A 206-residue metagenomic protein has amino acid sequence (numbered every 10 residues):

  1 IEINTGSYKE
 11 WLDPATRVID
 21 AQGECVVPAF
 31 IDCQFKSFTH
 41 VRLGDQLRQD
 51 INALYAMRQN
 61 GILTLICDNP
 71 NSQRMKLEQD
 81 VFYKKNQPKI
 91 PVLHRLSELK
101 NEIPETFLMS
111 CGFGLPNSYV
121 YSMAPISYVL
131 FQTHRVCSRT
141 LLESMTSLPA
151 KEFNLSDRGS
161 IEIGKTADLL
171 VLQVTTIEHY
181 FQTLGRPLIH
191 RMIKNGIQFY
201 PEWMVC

Functional and structural regions predicted by a protein language model:
I1-V27: Histidine-rich, glycine-flanked metal-binding segment
W11, I66, S160-I163: Residue-level "contact hotspot" at macromolecular interaction interfaces
T16-D20, F30, D80-V81, V92 (+1 more regions): Conserved beta-strand scaffold positions in the cores of enzyme catalytic domains, especially in NTP/NDP-utilizing
E24-Q46: Di-metal (Zn2+ and/or Mg2+/Mn2+) metal-binding site signature of metallo-dependent hydrolases with the MBL/beta-CASP
V27-C33, C67-D68, M109-F113: Active-site neighborhood of phospho(di)ester-bond hydrolases with catalytic His/Asp-centered motifs
F35-K36, Q49-L93, S97: Divalent metal-dependent hydrolysis catalytic cores, especially in the metallo-beta-lactamase
K100-L172: His/Asp/Glu-enriched, well-ordered alpha-helical/loop segment that forms or immediately abuts the divalent-metal
T166-C206: C-terminal cap of metal-dependent C-N hydrolases
